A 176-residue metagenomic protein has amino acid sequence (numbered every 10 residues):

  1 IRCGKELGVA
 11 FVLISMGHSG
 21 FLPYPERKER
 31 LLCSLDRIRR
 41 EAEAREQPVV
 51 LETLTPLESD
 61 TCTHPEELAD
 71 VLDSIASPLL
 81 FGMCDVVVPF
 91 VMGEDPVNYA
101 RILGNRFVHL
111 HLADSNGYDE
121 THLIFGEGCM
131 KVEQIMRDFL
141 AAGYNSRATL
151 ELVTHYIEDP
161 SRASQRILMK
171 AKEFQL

Functional and structural regions predicted by a protein language model:
I1-F81: Active-site acidic/histidine proton-transfer and metal-coordination neighborhood in alpha/beta enzyme cores
R2, G8-A10, D36, C62-C84 (+1 more regions): Histidine-acidic metal/acid-base catalytic patches
